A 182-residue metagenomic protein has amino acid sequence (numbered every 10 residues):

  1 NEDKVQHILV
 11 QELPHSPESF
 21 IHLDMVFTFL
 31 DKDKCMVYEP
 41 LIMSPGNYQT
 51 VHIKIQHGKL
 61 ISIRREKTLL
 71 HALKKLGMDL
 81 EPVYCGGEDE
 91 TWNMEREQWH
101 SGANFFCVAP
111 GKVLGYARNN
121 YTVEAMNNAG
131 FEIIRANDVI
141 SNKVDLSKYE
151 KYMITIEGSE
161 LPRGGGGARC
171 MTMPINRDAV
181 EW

Functional and structural regions predicted by a protein language model:
N1-W182: The feature marks the mature, well-folded catalytic cores of soluble enzymes
